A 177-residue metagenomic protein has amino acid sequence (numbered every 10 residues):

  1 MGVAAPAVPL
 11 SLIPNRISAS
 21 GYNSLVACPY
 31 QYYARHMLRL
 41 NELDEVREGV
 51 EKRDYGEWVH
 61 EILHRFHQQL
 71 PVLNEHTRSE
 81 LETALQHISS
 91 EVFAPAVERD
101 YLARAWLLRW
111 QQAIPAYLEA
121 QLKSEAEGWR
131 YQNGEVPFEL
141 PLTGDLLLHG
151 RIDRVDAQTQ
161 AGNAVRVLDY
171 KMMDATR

Functional and structural regions predicted by a protein language model:
M1-R65: C-terminal, charged and often intrinsically disordered regions of DNA end-processing helicases and nucleases
G2-A4, L10-I13, W110-P115, N133-E135 (+1 more regions): A short linear-motif detector with a strong N-terminal bias
V3-A5, P29-L40, L85-S90, N163-M172: Active-site-adjacent bridging/hinge elements
P14, Y22-Y30, R47-W58, T77 (+5 more regions): Secondary-structure capping and boundary motifs in well-ordered enzyme cores
V46, E51, E98-L102, D174-R177: Alpha-helix initiation/capping motif
W58-P137, P141-L142: A non-catalytic, helix-rich entry segment at domain boundaries
N133-R177: Non-catalytic protein-protein interaction segments used by genome-maintenance enzymes to assemble and couple activities
